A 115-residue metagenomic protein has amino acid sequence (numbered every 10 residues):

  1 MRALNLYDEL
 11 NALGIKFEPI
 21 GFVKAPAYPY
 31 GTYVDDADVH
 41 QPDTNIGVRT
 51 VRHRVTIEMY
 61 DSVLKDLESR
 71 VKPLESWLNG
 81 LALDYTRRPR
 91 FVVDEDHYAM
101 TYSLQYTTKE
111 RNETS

Functional and structural regions predicted by a protein language model:
M1-A3, D38-R52, T86-S115: Short, charged interaction patches at domain edges and termini
M1-T44, S62, R70, V92: Small/polar-rich, solvent-exposed N-terminal microdomains that initiate assembly or binding
K16-I20, G80-P89: Short secondary-structure junctions
G31, V55, Y102: A broad, low-specificity signal marking well-ordered, structured residues that form hydrophobic/aromatic
T56-L83: Mid-chain, well-packed structural core segment of small domains
